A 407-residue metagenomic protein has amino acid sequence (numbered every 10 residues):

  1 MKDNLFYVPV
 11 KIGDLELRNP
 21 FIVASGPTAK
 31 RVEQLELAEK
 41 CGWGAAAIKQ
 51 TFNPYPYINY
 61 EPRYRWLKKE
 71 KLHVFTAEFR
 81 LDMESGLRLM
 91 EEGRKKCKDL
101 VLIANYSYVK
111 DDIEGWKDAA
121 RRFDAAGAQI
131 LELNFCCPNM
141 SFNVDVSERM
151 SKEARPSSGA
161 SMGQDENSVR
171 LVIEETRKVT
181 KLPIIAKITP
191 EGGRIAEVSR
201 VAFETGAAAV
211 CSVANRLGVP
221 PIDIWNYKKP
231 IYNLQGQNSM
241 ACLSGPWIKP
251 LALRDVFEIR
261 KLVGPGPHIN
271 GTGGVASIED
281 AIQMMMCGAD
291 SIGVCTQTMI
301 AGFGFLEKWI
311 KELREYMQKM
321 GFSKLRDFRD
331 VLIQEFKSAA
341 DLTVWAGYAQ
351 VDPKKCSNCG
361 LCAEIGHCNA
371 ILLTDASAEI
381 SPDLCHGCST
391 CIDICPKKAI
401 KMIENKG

Functional and structural regions predicted by a protein language model:
M1-L102, S107-D112, K117: N-terminal capping/small domains of soluble enzymes
E36-C41, V109-N270, I278-Q283, C287-S291 (+3 more regions): Alpha/beta enzyme core
A46, L131, V210, I292-G293 (+2 more regions): Hydrophobic residues within beta-strands of alpha/beta enzymes
K49-T51, F135, A214, T296-Q297: Short secondary-structure boundary segments
I58-E70, P220-M240, Q297-F322: C-terminal helical cap(s) of enzyme catalytic domains, especially alpha/beta-barrels
K69, K249, K311-S357, I403-G407: Extended, intrinsically disordered, low-complexity segments
M284, L361-E379, T390-N405: Iron-sulfur cluster-binding cysteine motifs and their immediate structural context in ferredoxin-like electron-transfer
K355, I365, D383-L384: Short pre-active-site segment immediately N-terminal to redox-active cysteine/selenocysteine motifs in thiol-based
